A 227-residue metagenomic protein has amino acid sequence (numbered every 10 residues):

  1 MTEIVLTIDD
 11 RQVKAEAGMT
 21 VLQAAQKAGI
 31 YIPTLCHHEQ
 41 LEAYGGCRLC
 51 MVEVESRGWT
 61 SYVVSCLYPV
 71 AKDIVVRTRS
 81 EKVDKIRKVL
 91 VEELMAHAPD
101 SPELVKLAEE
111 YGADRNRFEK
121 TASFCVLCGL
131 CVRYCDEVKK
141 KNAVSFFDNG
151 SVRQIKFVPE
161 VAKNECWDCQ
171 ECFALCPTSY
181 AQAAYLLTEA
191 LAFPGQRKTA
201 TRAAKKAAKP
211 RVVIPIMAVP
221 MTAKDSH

Functional and structural regions predicted by a protein language model:
T2-L6: Short structural boundary motif marking the start of a folded domain
I8-R11: Short strand-turn-strand beta-turns centered on an Asx-Gly dipeptide
V13-Y62, C66, A71-K72, K85: N-terminal cofactor/phosphate-binding cores enriched in small/glycine residues, especially glycine-rich loops such as
W59-D168, A174, S179-A223: Fe-S ferredoxin-like electron-transfer domains and their immediately adjacent linker/connector regions across
H227: Segments that shape or occlude catalytic/ligand-binding pockets
